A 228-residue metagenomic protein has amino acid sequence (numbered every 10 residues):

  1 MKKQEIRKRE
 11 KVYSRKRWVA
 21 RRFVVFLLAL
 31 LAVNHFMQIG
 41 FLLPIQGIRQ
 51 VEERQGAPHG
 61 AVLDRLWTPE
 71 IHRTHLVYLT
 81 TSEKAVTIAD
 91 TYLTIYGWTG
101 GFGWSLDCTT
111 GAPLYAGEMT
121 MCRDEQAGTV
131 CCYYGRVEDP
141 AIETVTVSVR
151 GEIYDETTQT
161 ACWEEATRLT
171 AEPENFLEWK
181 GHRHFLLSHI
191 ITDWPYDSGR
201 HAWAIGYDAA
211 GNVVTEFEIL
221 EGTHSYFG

Functional and structural regions predicted by a protein language model:
M1-W18: N-terminal Lys/Arg-rich, disordered targeting/topogenic segments
R17-I39: Hydrophobic membrane-insertion alpha-helices, especially the h-region of bacterial N-terminal signal peptides
M37-L66, E138: Short, non-transmembrane alpha-helical segments in secretory-pathway proteins
Q55-L66, I71-H75, C108-G128: Conserved functional micro-motifs across diverse proteins
H59-T94, T192-D197, I205: Exposed beta-strand-loop-beta-strand "reactive/processing" segments of non-cytosolic proteins
H75-T120: A general sequence property marking short-to-moderate contiguous segments in secreted/outer-membrane adhesion
C131-E138: Short edge beta-strand/loop segments characteristic of extracellular beta-sandwich folds
V145-F227: Ser/Thr-rich low-complexity repeats and stalk/linker segments
